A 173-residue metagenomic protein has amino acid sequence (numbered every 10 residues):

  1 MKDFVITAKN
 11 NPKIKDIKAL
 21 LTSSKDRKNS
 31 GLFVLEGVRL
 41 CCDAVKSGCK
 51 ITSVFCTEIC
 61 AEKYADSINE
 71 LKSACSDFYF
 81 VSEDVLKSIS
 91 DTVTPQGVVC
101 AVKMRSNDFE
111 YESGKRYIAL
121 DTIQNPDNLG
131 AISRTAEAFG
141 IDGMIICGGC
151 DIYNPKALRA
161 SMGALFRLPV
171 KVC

Functional and structural regions predicted by a protein language model:
M1-Y64, G149-C150: Boundary-proximal intrinsically disordered activation/regulatory segments immediately upstream of a helical core
V5-A8, Y79-S82, L168-C173: Short acidic-hydrophobic, aromatic-tinged amphipathic segments that line or gate anion-handling sites
N29-L32, K50-S53, C75-D77, D142-M144 (+1 more regions): Short active-site oxyanion
G37, C100, L158: A residue-level signal for conserved active-site and pocket-lining positions in enzyme catalytic cores
K46, K103-C173: RNA substrate-binding interface of SAM-dependent RNA methyltransferases
S67-S73, A160-A164: Short, conserved catalytic or adaptor-binding loops enriched in Gly and charged residues
N69-K103: Glycine/small-residue-rich loop that forms an oxyanion/phosphate-binding "nest" at active or ligand-binding sites
